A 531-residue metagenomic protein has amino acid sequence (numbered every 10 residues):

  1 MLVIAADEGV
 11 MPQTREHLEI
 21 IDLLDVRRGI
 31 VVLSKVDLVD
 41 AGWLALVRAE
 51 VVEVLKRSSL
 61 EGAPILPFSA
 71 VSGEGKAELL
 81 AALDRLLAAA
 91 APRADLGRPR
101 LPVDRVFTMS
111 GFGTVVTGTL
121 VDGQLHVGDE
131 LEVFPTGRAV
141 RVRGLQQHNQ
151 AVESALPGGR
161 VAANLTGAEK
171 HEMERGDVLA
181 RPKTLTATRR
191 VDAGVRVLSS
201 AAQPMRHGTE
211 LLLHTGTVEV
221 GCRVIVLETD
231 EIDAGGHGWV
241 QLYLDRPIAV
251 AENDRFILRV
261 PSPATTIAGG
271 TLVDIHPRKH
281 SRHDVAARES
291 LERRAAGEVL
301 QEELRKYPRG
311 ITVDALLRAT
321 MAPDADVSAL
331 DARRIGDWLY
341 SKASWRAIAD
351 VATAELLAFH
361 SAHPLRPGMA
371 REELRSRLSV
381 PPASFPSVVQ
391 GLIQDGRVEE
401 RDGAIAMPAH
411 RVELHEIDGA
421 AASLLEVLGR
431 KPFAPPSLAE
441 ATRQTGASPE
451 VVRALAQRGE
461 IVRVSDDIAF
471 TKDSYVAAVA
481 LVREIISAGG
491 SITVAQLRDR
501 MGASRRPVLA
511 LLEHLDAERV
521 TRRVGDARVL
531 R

Functional and structural regions predicted by a protein language model:
M1, I21, S34, V51 (+11 more regions): Residue-level signature of catalytic and energy-coupling elements of molecular machines, predominantly ATP/GTP-dependent
M1-L46: Conserved Switch II/interswitch segment of TRAFAC-class P-loop GTPases
L2, L33-D37, I65, H148 (+4 more regions): Short beta-alpha connecting loops at secondary-structure transitions that line or flank enzyme active sites
T14-R15, D40-A45, A77-L80, V115 (+2 more regions): Short acidic, glycine/serine/threonine-rich loops at helix termini
R28, L38-W43, E50-E53, A168-R463 (+2 more regions): C-terminal effector modules of nucleic-acid-centric enzymes and ribosome-associated factors
V36, G42, E53-A201: Conserved catalytic-core segments of large NTP-driven translation/proteostasis enzymes
